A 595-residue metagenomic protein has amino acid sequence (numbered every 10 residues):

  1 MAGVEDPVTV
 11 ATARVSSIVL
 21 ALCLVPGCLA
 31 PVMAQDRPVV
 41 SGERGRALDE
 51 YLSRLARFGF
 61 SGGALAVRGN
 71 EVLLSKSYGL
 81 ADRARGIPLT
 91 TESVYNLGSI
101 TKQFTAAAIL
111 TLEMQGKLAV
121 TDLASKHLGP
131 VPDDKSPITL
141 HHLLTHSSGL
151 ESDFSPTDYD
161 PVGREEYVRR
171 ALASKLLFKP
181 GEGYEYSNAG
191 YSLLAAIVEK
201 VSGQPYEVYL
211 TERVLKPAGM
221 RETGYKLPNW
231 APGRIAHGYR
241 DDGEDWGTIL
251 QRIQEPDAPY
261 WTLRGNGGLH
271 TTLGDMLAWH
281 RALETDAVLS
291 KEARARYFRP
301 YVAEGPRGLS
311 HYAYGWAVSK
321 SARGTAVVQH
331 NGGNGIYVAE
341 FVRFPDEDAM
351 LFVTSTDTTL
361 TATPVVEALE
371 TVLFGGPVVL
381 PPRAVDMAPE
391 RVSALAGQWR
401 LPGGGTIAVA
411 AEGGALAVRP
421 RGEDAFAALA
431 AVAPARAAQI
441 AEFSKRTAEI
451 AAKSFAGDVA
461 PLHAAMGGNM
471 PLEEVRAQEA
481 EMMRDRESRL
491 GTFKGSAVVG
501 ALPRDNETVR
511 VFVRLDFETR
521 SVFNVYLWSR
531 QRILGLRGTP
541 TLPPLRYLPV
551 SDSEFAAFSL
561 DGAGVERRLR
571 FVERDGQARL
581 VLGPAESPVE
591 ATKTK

Functional and structural regions predicted by a protein language model:
V4-V19: Bacterial N-terminal signal peptides that target proteins for export
S16-C28: Bacterial N-terminal signal peptides
A30-M33: Sec/Tat signal peptide C-region and signal peptidase I cleavage site
Q35-S77, E199-Q204, V208-E212, K216 (+2 more regions): Catalytic loop of the DD-peptidase/beta-lactamase superfamily, centered on the K-T-G motif and neighboring
R37-L97, K117-D122, K126, R164-R169 (+1 more regions): Short, conserved catalytic-motif segment at the N-terminal edge
A47, G62, N96-I100, L112-S155 (+4 more regions): Active-site helix/loop module of the DD-peptidase/beta-lactamase fold, centered on the serine-lysine SxxK catalytic
S77, E92, S152-R234, I253-L277 (+2 more regions): Catalytic-site signature segments of enzymes, centered on catalytic residues
E479-N506: A short, amphipathic edge element
